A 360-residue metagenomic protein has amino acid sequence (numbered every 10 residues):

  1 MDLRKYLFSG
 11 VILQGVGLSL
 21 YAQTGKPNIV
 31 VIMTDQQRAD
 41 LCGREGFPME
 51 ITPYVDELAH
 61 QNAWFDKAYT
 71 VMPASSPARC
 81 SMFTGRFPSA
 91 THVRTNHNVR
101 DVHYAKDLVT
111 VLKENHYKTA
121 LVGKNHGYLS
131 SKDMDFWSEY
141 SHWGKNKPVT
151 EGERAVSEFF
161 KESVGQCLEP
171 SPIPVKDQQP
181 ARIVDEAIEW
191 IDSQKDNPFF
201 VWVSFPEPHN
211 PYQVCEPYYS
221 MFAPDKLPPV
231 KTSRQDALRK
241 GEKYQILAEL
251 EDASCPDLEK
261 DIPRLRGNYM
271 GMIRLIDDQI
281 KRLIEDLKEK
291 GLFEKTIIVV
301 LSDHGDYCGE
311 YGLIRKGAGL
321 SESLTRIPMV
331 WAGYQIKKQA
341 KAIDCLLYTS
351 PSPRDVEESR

Functional and structural regions predicted by a protein language model:
M1-T24: Bacterial Sec-dependent N-terminal signal peptides
Q23-A63, M72, K113: Active-site-proximal N-terminal segment of extracellular/periplasmic enzymes that hydrolyze or transfer
T24-G25, Q36-R44, M49, N146-R182 (+1 more regions): Active-site-proximal cap/lid insertion segments
E45-G46, N62-T84, V99-R100, L121-K132 (+4 more regions): Short, solvent-exposed turn/loop segments enriched in Gly/Ser/Thr/Pro and often Arg
V55, L108-V109, I191, Y219: Short amphipathic alpha-helical segments and helix-helix/interface helices
S81-K176: Catalytic-site neighborhoods of secreted/periplasmic enzymes that process anionic sulfate/phosphate groups
R86-F87, G333-K337, R354: Short loop segments at secondary-structure junctions
Y348-R360: Single conserved hydrophobic/aromatic residue that forms the stacking wall/gate of nucleotide- or nucleobase-binding
